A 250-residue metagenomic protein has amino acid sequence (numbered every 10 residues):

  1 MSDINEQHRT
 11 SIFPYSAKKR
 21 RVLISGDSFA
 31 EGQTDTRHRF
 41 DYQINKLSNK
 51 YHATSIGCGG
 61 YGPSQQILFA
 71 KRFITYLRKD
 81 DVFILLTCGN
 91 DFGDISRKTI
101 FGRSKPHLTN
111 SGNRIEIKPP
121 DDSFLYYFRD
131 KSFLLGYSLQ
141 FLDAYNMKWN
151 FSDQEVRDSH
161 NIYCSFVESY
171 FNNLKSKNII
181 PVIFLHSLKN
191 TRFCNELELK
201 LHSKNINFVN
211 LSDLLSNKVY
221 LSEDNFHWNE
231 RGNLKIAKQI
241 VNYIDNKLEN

Functional and structural regions predicted by a protein language model:
M1-L47, L215-V219: Membrane/wall-proximal cationic-aromatic binding patches
L23-S25, T54, V82-F83: Conserved beta-strand elements of the Class I
S28-E31, S55-I56, V156-R157, S222-F226: Second-shell loop/turn segments in exported
A53-P63: A conserved hydrophobic secondary-structure block that centers on an alpha-helix together with its immediately flanking
P63-E155: Interaction-surface signature
D81-G93, F141-L215: Conserved, well-ordered alpha-helix/loop/beta-strand core segments that scaffold catalytic motifs
D224-N250: Histidine-centered active-site loop/cap adjacent to the catalytic His in serine esterases/O-acetyl transfer systems
